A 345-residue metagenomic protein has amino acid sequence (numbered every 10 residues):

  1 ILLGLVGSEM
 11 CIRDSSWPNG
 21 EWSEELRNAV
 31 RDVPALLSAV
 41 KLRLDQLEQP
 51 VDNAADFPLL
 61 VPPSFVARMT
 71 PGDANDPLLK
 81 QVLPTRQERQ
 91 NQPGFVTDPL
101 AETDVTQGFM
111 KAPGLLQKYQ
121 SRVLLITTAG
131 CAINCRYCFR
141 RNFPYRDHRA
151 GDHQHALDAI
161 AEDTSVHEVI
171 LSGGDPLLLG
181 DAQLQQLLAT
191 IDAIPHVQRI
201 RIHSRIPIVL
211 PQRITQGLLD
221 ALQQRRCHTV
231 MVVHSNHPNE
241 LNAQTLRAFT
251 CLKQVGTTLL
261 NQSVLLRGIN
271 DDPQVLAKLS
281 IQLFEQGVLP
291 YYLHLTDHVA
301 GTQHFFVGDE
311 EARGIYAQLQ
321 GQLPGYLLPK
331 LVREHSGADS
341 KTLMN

Functional and structural regions predicted by a protein language model:
I1-I12: Single conserved hydrophobic/aromatic residue that forms the stacking wall/gate of nucleotide- or nucleobase-binding
R13-A55, P63-S64: N-terminal low-complexity, Ser/Thr- and acidic-residue-enriched intrinsically disordered segments
V40, R68-G72, I160: Generic structural signal for hydrophobic core residues of well-folded globular domains
A55-L124: N-terminal [4Fe-4S]-dependent radical SAM core
L60, G314-N345: C-terminal accessory regions of radical SAM enzymes
Q117-G151, I202: Canonical Radical SAM [4Fe-4S] cluster-binding loop centered on the CxxxCxxC motif and its immediate flanking residues
Q154-E168, L177-L323: Conserved AdoMet/S-adenosylmethionine-binding subsite of the radical SAM
I170-S172: Eukaryotic intrinsically disordered, low-complexity regions
